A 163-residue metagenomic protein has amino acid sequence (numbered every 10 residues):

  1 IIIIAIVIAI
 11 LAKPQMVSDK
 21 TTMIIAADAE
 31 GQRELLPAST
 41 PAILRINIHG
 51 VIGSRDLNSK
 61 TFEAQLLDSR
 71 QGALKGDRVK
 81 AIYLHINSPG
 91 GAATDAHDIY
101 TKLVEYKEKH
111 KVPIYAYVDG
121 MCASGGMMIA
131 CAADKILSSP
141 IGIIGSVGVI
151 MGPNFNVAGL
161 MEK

Functional and structural regions predicted by a protein language model:
I2-V112, M121-K163: Small-residue-centered hinge/linker elements
